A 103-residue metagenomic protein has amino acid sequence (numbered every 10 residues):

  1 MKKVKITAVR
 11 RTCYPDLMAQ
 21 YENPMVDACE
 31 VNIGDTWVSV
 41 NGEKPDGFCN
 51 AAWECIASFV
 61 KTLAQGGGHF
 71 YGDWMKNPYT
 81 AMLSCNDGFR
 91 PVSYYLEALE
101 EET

Functional and structural regions predicted by a protein language model:
K2-V4, A8-N23: Short, structured beta-strand/loop micro-motifs enriched in basic residues and often containing a Trp
K3-T7, T36-V38, S93-Y95, E100-E101: Ser/Thr- (and often Asn-) enriched beta-sheet segments in non-cytosolic proteins
T12-C13, N41-G47: Short, charged beta-turn/beta-strand-edge "cap" motif at the junction between a beta-strand and an adjacent loop
Q20-K44: Short, flexible N-terminal segments of the mature chain
G34, D46-A64: Short, conserved turn/kink motifs that form compact alpha/beta structural patches or helix kinks used as
S58-T103: Short, compact, well-ordered microdomains
